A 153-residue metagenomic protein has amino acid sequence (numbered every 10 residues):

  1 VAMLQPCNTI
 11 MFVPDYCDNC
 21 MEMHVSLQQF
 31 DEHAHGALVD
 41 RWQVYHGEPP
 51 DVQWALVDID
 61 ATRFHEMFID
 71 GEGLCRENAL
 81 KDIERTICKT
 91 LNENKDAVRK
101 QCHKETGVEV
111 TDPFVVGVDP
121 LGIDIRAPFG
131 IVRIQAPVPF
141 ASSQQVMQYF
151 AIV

Functional and structural regions predicted by a protein language model:
V1-V153: Binding-site signature for planar aromatic cofactors or substrates
